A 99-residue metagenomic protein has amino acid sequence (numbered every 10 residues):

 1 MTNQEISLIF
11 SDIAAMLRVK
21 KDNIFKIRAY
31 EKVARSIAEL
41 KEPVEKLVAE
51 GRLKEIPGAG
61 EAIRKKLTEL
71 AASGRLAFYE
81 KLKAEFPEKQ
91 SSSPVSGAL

Functional and structural regions predicted by a protein language model:
M1-L99: Long, highly charged, low-complexity intrinsically disordered interaction regions that mediate electrostatic DNA/RNA
